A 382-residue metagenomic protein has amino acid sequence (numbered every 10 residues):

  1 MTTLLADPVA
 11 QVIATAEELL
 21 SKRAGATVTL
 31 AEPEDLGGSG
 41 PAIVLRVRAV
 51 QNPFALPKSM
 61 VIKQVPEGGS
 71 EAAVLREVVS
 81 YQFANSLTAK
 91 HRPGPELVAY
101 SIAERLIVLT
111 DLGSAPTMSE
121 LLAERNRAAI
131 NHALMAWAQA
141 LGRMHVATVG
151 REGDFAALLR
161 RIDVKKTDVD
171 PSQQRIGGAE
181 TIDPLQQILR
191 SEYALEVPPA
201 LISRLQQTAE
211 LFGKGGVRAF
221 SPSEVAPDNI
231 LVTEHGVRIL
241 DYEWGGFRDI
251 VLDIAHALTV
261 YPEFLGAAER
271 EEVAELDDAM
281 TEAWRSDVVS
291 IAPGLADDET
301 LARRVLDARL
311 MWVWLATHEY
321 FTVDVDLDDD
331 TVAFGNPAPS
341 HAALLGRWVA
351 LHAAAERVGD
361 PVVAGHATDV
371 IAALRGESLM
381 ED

Functional and structural regions predicted by a protein language model:
M1-D35: Juxta-kinase regulatory segment immediately upstream of eukaryotic protein kinase catalytic domains
M1-V12, A156-A209, A353-G359: Active-site catalytic-loop/activation-segment of kinase and kinase-like phosphoryl-transfer enzymes
P41, L45-V74, E120-A123: ATP-binding glycine-rich loop module of kinase domains
E96-R105: Short beta-strand micro-motifs within the conserved protein kinase catalytic domain, predominantly in the N-lobe
E104-P116: Conserved short submotifs of the Hanks-type protein kinase catalytic core that shape the nucleotide-binding pocket
A115-L158, R204-L205, L211: Conserved kinase catalytic-core helix
L252-P293, D307-D328: Active-site activation/catalytic loop segments of kinase-like enzymes and analogous catalytic loops in related
R309-D382: ATP/Mg2+ or Mg2+-diphosphate-binding catalytic cores that bind nucleotide phosphates or diphosphates via glycine-rich
